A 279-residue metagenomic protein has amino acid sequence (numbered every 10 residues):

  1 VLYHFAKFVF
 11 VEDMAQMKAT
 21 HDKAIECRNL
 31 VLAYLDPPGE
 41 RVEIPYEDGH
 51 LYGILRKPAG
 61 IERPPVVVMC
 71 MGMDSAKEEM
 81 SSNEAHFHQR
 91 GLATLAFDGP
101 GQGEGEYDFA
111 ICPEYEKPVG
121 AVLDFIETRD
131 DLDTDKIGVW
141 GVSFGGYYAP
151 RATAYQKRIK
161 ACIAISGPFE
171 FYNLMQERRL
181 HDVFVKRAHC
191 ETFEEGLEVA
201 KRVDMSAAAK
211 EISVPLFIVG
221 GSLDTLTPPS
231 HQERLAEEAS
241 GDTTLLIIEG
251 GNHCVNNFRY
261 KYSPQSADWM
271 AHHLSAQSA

Functional and structural regions predicted by a protein language model:
D13-M14, K18-E62: N-terminal cap/lid segment of alpha/beta-hydrolase-fold proteins
K57, R63-G72: Short beta-strand element of the alpha/beta-hydrolase
E79, H86, F109-D135, R151: Alpha/beta-hydrolase active-site loop
N83, V214, P228-E237: Short alpha-helix in the alpha/beta-hydrolase fold that links the catalytic acid
P150-E198, I212-V214, I247: Hydrolase active-site cap/lid region
I212-S213, I218-G220, D224: Short beta-strand/loop motif that positions the catalytic acidic residue of the alpha/beta-hydrolase fold
A236-C254: Catalytic histidine neighborhood in serine/cysteine hydrolases with alpha/beta-hydrolase-type architecture
G251-S263: Catalytic histidine-centered segment of alpha/beta-hydrolase-like enzymes
